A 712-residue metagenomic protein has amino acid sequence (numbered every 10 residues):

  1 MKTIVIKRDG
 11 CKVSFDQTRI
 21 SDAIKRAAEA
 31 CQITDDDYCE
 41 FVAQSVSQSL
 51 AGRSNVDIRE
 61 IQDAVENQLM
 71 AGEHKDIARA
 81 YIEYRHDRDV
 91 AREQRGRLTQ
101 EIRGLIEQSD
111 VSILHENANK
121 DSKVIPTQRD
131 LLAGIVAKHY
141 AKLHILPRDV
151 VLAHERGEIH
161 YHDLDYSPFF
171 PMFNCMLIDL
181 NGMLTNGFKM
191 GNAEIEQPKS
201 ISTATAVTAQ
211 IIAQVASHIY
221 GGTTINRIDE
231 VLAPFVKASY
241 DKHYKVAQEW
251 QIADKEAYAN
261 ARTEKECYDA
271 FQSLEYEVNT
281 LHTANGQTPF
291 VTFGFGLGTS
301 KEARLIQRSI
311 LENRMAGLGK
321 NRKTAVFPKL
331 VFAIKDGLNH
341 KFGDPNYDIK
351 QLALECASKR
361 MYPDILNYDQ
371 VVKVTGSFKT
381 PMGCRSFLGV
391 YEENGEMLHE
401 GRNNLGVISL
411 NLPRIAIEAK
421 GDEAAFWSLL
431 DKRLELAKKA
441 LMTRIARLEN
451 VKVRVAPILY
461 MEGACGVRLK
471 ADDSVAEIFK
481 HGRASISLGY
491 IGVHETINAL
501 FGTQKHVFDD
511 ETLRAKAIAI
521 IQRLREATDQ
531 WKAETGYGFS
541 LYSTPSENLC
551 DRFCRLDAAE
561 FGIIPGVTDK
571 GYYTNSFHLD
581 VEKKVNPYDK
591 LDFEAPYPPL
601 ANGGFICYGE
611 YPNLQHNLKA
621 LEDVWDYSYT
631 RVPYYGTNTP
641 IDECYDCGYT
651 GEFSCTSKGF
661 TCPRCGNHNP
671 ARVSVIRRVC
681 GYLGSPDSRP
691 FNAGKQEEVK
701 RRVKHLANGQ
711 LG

Functional and structural regions predicted by a protein language model:
M1-Q108, Q696-V703: Charged, amphipathic alpha-helical regulatory modules used for macromolecular assembly or allosteric control
T3, V46-L50, V291-T292, E495-L500 (+1 more regions): Short, hydrophobic beta-strand segments
D16, T656, G681-Y682: Conformational switch/transducer regions in large eukaryotic molecular machines and scaffolds
A28, F271, E275, A499 (+1 more regions): Metallocofactor- and cofactor-centric catalytic cores in central/energy metabolism, strongly enriched
A91, L98-G482, T503, D510-N669 (+1 more regions): Conserved catalytic cores of very large enzyme subunits
E230, I486-A499, Q522, R678: Contiguous, well-ordered alpha-helical segments that form the cores/surfaces of helical PPI scaffolds
G666-G712: Long insertion/accessory domains within large nucleic-acid-processing enzymes
